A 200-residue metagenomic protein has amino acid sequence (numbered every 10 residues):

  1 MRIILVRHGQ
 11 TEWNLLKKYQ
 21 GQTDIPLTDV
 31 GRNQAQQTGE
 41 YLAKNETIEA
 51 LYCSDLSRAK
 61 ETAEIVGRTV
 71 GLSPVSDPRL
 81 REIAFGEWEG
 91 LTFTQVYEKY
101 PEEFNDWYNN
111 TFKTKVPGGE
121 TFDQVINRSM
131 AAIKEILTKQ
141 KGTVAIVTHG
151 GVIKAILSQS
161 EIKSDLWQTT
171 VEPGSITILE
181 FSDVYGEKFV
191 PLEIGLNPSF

Functional and structural regions predicted by a protein language model:
M1-I4, A50: Extreme N-terminal starter segment of soluble prokaryotic enzymes
I3, Q140-G151: Generic beta-sheet signal
Q10-S73: Active-site-proximal alpha-helix that buttresses catalytic centers in soluble enzyme cores
K44-T47, I136-G142: Glycine-rich phosphate-binding loop signature in dinucleotide/nucleotide-binding domains
T47, L72-V75, R79, I83-E98 (+1 more regions): Acidic, low-complexity terminal tails and accessory targeting/binding regions of phosphate-metabolizing enzymes
C53-S54, N127, V147-T148: Short beta-strand scaffold positions
R68-R128: Phosphate-handling substructures
G150-K154, S175: GST superfamily/GST-like fold recognition
